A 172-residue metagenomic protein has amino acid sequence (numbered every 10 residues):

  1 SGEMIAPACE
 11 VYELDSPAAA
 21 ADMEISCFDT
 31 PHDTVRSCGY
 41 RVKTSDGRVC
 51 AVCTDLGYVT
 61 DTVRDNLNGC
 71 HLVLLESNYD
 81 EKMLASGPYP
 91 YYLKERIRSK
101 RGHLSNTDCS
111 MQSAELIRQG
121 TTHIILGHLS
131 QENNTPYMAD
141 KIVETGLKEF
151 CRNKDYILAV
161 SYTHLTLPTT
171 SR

Functional and structural regions predicted by a protein language model:
S1-P17: Active-site HxH/HxHxD metal-binding segment of metal-dependent hydrolases
M4-A6, A20-D22, S45, R118-Q119 (+1 more regions): Short, well-ordered coil/turn elements that cap or connect secondary structure elements
E10, E24, I157-A159: Conserved beta-strand segments of alpha/beta enzyme cores
E13-L72: Core dinuclear metal-dependent hydrolase active-site scaffold
D15-S16, Y156-Y162: A short, structured active-site edge motif that brings together acidic residues
D61-L158: Cap/insert and terminal regions of metallo-dependent hydrolase folds
T163-T169: Conserved small/polar residues in nucleotide/adenosyl-binding loops
